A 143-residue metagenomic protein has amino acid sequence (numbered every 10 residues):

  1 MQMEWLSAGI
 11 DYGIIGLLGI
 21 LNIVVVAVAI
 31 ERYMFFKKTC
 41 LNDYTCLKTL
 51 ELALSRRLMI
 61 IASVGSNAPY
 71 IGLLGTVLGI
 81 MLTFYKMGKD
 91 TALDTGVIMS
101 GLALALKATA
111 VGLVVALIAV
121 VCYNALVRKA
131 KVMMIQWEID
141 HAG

Functional and structural regions predicted by a protein language model:
M1-M134: Hydrophobic alpha-helical transmembrane segments of small proteolipidic membrane proteins, enriched in energy-coupled
E138-G143: Short cytosolic helices in intracellular loops of multi-pass membrane proteins
